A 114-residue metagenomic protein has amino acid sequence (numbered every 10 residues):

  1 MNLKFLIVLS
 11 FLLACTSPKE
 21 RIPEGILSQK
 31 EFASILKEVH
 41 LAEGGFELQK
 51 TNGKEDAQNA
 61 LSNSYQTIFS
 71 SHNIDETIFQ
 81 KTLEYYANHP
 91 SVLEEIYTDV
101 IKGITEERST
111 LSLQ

Functional and structural regions predicted by a protein language model:
M1-V8: Sec-dependent signal peptide recognition, specifically the positively charged N-region followed immediately by
L6, L27, D56-N59: Residue-level detector of secondary-structure boundary/capping sites
F11-A14: C-terminal motif of bacterial Sec signal peptides marking the signal peptidase cleavage site
T16-K19: Bacterial signal peptide processing site
R21-P23: Short helix/strand-bridging catalytic loops that position acidic/His residues to coordinate divalent metals and engage
G25-F46: Post-signal peptide N-terminal segment of mature Sec-exported envelope proteins
T51-Q114: Compact alpha-helical subdomains of small soluble proteins
